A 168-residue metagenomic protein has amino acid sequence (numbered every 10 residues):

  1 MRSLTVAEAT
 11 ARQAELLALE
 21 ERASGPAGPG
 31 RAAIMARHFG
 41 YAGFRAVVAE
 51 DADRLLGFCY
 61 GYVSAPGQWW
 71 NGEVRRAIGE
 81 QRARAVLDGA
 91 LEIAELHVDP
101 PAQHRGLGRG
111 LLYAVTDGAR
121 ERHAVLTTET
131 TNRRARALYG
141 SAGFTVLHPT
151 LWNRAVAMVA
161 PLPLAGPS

Functional and structural regions predicted by a protein language model:
M1-A33, A46-L56, Y60, P167-S168: Short amphipathic alpha-helix that is part of the acyltransferase structural core
R37-Y41: Short loop/turn motifs at secondary-structure junctions and domain boundaries
F44-V48, F58, A90, E95 (+1 more regions): Short hydrophobic/aromatic beta-strand element in the GNAT-like acyltransferase core that lines or flanks the acyl-donor
Y60-E95: Conserved acyl-donor/pantetheine-binding loop and adjacent beta-alpha core of acyl/acetyltransferases and related
E95-P100, H104-D117, A137-S141: Conserved acetyl-CoA-binding loop-helix of GNAT-fold acetyltransferases
G108, L112, N132-A135, L151-V159: Short glycine/proline-centered loop/turn elements that form peptide/ligand docking sites
G118-T131: Conserved GNAT acetyl-CoA-binding A-motif
V125-T127, G140-V159: Conserved catalytic-core motifs of GNAT/GCN5-like acyltransferases
